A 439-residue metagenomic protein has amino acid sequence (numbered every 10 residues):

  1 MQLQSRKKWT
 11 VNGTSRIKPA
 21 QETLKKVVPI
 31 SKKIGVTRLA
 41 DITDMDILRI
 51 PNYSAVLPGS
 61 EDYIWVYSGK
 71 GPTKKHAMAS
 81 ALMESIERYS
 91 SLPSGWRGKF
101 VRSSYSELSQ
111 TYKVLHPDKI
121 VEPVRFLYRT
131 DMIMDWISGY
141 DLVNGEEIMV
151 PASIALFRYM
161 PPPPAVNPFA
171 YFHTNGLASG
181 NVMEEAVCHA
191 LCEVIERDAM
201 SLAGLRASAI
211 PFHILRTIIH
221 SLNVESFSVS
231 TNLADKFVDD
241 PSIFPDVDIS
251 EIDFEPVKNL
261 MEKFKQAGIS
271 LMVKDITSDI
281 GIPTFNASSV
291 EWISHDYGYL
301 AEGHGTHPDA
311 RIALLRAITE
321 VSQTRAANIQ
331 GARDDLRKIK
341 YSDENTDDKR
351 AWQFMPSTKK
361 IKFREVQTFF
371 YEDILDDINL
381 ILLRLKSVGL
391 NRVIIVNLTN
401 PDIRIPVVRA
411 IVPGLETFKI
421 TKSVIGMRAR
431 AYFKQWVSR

Functional and structural regions predicted by a protein language model:
M1-R439: Helix-biased "structured C-terminal domain" signature
